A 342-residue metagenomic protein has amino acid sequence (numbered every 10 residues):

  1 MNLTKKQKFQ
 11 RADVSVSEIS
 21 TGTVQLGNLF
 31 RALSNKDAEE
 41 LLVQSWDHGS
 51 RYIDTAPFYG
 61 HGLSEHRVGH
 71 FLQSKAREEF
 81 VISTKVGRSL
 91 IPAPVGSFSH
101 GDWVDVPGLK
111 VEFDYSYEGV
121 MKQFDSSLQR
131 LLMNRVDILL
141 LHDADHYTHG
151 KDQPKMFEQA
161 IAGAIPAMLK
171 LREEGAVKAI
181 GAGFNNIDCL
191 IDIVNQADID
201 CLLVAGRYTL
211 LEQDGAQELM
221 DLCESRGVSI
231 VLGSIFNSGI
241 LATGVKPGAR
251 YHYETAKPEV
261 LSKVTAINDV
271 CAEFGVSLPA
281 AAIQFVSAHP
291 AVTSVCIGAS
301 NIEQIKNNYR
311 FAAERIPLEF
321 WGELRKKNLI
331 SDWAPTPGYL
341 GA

Functional and structural regions predicted by a protein language model:
M1-A93: N-terminal binding-site loop/beta-alpha segment at the start of enzyme catalytic domains that lines or forms
L3, A144-S331, T336-A342: Beta/alpha (TIM)-barrel catalytic core signal, keyed to glycine-rich beta->alpha loops juxtaposed to Asp/Glu that bind
F9, T21, A38, I53 (+10 more regions): Conserved, mostly hydrophobic/aromatic
V14-I19, G49-R51, A76-F80, M133-D137 (+4 more regions): Short, well-ordered coil/turn segments that N-cap beta-strands
V24-K36, D105-M121, Q153: Active-site mouth loops of central-metabolism enzymes
A32-S45, S116-R130, N185-D192: Short, acidic/polar
P92-W103, V245-A249: Short, flexible, mixed-charge acidic loops at enzyme active sites
L128-G150: Active-site groove signature of glycoside hydrolases
